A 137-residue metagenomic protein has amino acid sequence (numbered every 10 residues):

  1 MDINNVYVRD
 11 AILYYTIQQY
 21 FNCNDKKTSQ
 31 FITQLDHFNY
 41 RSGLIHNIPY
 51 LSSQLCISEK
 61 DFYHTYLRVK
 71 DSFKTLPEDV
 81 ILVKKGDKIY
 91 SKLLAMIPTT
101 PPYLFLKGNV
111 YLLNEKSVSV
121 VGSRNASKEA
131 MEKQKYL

Functional and structural regions predicted by a protein language model:
M1-Y136: Short, positively charged patches
